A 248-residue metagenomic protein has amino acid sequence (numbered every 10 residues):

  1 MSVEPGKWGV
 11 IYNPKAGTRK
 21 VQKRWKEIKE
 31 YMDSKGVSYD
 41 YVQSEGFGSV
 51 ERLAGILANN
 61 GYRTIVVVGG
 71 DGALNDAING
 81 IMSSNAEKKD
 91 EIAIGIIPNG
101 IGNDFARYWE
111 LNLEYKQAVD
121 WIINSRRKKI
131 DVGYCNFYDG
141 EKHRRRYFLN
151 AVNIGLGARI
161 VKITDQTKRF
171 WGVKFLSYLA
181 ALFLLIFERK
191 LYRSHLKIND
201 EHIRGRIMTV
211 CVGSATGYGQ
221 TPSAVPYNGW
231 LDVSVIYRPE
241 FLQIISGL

Functional and structural regions predicted by a protein language model:
M1-V68, N79: ATP/NTP phosphate-donor binding region
V10, Y41, L196, V233-V235: Generic preference for hydrophobic
Q22-R24, I78-I81, R107-W109, S223-A224: Short amphipathic alpha-helical segments
K35, M82-C211: Catalytic core of DAGKc-family lipid kinases
V42, V66, G95-I97, V210 (+1 more regions): Hydrophobic/aromatic beta-strand patches that form the interior of the parallel beta-sheet core in alpha/beta enzyme
V50, A73-A77, D104, I130: Short glycine/serine/threonine-rich phosphate/pyrophosphate-binding segments that cradle anionic phosphate groups
I198-E201, R206-L248: Internal anion-binding site segments
